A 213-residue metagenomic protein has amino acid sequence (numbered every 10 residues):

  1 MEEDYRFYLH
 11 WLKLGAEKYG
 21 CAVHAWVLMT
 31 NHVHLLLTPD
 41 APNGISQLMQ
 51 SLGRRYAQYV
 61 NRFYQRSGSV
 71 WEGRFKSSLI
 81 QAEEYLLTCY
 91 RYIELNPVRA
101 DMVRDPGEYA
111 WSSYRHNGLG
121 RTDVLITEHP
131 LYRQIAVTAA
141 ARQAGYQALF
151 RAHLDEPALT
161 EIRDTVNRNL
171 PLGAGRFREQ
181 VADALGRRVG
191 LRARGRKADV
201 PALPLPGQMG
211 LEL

Functional and structural regions predicted by a protein language model:
M1-M29, T38-L213: Short Pro-Cys-Gly-centered "Cys-loop" motif that presents a nucleophilic cysteine in a tight turn
H32: Short acidic-rich active-site patches of cyclic nucleotide enzymes
